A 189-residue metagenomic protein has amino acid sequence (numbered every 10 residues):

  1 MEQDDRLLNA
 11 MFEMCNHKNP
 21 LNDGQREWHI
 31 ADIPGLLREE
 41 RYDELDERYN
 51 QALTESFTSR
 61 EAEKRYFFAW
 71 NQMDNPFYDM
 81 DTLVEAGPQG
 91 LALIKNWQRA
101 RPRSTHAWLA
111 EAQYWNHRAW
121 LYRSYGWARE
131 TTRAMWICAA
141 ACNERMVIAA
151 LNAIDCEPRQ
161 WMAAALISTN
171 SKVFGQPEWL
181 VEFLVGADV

Functional and structural regions predicted by a protein language model:
M1-H29: Non-catalytic protein-protein interaction scaffold segments in large eukaryotic complex-forming proteins
H17, G24-E39, D43-R103, Q113-V189: Short coil/linker segments at helix-helix boundaries
L109: Membrane-embedded glycan transfer/ligation machinery that uses polyprenyl lipid-linked sugar donors/oligosaccharides
